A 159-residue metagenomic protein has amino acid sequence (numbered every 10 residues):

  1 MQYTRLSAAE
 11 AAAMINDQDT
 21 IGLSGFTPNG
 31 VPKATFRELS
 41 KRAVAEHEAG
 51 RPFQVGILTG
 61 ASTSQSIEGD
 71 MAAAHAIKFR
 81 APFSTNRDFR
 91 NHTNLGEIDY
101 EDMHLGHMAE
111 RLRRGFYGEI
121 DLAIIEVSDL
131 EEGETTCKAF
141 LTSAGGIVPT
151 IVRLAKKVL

Functional and structural regions predicted by a protein language model:
M1-L159: Conserved alpha/beta enzyme-core scaffold
